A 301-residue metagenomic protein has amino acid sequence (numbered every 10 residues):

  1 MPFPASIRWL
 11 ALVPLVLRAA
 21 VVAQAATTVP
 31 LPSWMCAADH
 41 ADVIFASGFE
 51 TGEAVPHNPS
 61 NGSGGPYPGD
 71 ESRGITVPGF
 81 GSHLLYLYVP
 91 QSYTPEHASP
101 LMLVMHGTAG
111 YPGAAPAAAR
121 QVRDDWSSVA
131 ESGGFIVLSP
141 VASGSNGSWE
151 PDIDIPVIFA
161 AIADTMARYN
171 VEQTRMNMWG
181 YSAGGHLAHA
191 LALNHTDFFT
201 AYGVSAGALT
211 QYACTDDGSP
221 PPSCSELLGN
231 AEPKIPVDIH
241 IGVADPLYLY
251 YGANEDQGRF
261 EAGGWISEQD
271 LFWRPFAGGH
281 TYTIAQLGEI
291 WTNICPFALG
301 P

Functional and structural regions predicted by a protein language model:
M1-L10: Bacterial N-terminal signal peptides that target proteins for export
L10-R18: Bacterial N-terminal signal peptides
A25-L101, A183, A190-L191, H195 (+5 more regions): A domain-start/cap signature at the N-terminus of enzymes
Q91-A98, G147-A183, T196-F198: Gly/Ser-rich "nucleophile elbow"/oxyanion-hole loop immediately N-terminal to the catalytic nucleophile in hydrolases
H97-L101, S132-V137, E172-N177, H195-Y202 (+2 more regions): Loop/turn elements at helix/coil->beta-strand transitions in domains of secreted/extracellular proteins
L101, M105-D164: Active-site machinery of serine-nucleophile hydrolases
M105-P112, G144, M166-Y169, Y181 (+5 more regions): Cell-envelope and extracellular/periplasmic
T200-A201, A206-L287: The feature captures the conserved acid-bearing segment of alpha/beta-hydrolase catalytic domains
